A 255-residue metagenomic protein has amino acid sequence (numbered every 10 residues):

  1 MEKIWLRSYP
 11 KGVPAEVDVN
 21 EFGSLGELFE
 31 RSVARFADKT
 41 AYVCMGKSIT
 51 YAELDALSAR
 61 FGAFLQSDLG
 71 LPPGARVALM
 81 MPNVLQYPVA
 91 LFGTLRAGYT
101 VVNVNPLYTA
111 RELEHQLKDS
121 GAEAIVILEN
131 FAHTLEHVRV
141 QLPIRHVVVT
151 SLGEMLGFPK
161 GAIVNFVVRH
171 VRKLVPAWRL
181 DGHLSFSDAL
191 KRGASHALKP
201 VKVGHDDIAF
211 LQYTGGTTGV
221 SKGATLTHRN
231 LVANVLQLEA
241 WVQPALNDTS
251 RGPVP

Functional and structural regions predicted by a protein language model:
M1-F22: Flexible, non-catalytic linker and terminal segments flanking ANL/adenylate-forming cores
K3-R7, E27-T50, A197-K199: AMP-dependent adenylate-forming
E21, D38-P72, A78-V84, P88-F92 (+1 more regions): Conserved AMP-binding/adenylate-forming core of the ANL superfamily
S32, Y42, L54, S58-F61 (+7 more regions): Adenylate-forming
A37, A177-Y213, V220, A245-P255: Conserved pre-ATP/AMP-binding loop-to-beta segment of ANL
T50-A52, P200, A209-L236: Conserved AMP-binding A3 loop
D55-F61, K191-H196, A224-S250: Conserved structural elements of the adenylate-forming
R96-D188: Structural core segment of the AMP-binding/adenylate-forming
